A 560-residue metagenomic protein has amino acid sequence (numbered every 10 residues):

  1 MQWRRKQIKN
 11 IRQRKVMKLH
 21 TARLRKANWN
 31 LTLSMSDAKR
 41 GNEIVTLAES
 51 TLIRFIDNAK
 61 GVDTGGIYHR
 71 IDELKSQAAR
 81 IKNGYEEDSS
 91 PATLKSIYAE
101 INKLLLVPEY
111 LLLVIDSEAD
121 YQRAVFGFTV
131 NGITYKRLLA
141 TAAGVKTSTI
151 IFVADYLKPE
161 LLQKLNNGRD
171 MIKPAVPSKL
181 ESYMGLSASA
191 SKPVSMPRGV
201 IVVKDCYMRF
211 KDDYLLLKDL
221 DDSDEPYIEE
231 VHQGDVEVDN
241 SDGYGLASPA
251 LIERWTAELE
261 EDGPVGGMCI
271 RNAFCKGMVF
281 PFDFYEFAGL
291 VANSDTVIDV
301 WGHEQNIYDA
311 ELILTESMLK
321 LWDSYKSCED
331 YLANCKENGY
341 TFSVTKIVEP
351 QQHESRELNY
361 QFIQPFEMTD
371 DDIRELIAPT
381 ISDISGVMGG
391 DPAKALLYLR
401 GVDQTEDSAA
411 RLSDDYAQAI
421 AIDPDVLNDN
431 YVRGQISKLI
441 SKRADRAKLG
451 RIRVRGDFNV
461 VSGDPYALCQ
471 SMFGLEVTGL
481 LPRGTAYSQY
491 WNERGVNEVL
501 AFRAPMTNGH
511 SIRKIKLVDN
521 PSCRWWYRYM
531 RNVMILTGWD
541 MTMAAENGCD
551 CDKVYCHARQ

Functional and structural regions predicted by a protein language model:
M1-T542: Conserved small-residue
M543-A545, C556-Q560: Short active-site loop/helix that positions an aromatic residue
K553: Duplex nucleic acid-engaging cores and interfaces of nucleic-acid transaction enzymes
